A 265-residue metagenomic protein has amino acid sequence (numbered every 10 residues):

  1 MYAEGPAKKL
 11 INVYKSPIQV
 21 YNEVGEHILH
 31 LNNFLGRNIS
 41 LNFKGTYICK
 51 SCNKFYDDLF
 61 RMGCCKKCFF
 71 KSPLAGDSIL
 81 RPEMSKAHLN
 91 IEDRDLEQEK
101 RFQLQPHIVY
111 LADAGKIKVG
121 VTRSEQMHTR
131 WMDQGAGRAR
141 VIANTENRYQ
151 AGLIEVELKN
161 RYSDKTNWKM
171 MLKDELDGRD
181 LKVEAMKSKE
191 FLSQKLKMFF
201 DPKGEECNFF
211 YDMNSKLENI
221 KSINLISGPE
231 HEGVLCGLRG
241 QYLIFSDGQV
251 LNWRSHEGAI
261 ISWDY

Functional and structural regions predicted by a protein language model:
M1-Y265: Non-catalytic accessory segments flanking enzymatic or RNA/DNA-binding domains
